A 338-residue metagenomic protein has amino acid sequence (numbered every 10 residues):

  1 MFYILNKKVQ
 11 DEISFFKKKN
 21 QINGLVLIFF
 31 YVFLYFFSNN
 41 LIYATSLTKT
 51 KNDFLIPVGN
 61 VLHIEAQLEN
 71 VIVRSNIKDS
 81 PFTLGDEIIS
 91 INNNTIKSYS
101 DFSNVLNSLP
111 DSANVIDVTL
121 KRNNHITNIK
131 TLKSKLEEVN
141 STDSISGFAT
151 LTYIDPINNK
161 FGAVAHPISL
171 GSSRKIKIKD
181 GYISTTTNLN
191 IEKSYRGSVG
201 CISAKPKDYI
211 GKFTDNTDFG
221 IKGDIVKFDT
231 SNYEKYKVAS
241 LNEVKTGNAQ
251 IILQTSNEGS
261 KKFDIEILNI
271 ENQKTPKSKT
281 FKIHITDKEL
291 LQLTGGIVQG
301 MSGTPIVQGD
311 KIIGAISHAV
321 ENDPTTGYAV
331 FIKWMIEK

Functional and structural regions predicted by a protein language model:
F2-I56, D218-L268: Interdomain regulatory linker/hinge segments that flank or connect interaction modules in polarity/junction/synaptic
Y43-L47, T83, N104-T142: PDZ-domain C-terminal substructure recognizer with occasional recognition of PDZ-binding tails
L55-L84: PDZ/PDZ-like groove recognition
E69, L84-G85, K245, S302 (+1 more regions): Short, flexible surface segments
V73-R74, I89, T152, L268: Conserved positions in beta-strands of structured domains
S80-D101, V307-G309, I313-S317: Conserved PDZ fold ligand-binding element
S90-T119, N123, D323-T325, V330-W334: PDZ domains, with a preference for the canonical peptide-binding region formed by the helix
K133-G295, Q299, Q308-K311, S317 (+1 more regions): Serine endopeptidase catalytic core focused on the charge-relay Asp
